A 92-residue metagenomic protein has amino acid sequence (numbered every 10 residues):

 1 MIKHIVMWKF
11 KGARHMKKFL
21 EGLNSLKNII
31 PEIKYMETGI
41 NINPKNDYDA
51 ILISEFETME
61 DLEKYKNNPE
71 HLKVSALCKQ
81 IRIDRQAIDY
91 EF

Functional and structural regions predicted by a protein language model:
M1-A50, E57-N67, E91-F92: Short S/T/G/P-rich N-terminal loop/turn motif that feeds into the first structured element of a domain
K27-I30, L72-S75, R82: A common structural junction motif
K66, S75-C78: Short, flexible helix/strand-to-coil boundary loops that buttress conserved ligand/catalytic motifs in alpha/beta
I83-D84, Y90: Non-catalytic terminal and connector segments of soluble metabolic enzymes
